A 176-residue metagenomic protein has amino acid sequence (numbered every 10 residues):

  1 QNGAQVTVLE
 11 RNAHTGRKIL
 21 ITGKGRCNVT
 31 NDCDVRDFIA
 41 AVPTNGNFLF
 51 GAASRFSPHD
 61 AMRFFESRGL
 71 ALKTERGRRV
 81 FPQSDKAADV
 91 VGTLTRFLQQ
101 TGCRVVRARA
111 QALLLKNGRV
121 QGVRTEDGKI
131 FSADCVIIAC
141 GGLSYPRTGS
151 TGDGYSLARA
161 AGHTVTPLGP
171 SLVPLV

Functional and structural regions predicted by a protein language model:
N2-A4, R68, T101, A161: Conserved dinucleotide-binding and phosphotransfer motif residues
N2-K24: Glycine-rich FAD pyrophosphate-binding loop
H14, I21, A87-V176: Predominantly flavin-linked oxidoreductase catalytic cores and closely associated redox partners
R26-N28, V80, S144-Y145: Short, flexible micro-motifs
R26-T74: Glycine-rich active-site loop/strand segments that organize a redox cofactor
F56-E66, G77-T101: An accessory alpha-helical subdomain
E75-Q83, S171-V176: Short linear loop/turn motifs
